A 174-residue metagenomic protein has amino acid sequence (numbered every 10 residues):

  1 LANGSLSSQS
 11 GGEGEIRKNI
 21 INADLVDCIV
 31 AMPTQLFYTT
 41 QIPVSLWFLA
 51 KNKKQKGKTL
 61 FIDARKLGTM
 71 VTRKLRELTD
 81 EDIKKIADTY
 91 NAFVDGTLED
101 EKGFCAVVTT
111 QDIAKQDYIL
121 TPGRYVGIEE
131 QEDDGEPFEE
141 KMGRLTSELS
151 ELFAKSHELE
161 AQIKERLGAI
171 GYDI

Functional and structural regions predicted by a protein language model:
L1-Y172: A conserved structural/catalytic subdomain of Rossmann-like adenosyl-cofactor enzymes
